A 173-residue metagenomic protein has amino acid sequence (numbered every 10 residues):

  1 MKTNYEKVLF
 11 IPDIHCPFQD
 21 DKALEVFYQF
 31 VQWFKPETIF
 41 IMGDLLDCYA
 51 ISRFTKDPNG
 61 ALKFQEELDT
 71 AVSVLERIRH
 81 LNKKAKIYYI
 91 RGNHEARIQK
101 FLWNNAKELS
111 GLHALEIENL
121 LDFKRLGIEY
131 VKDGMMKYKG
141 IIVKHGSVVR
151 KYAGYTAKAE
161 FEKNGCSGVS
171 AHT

Functional and structural regions predicted by a protein language model:
M1-L9, M135-I142: Beta-strand-turn-beta hairpins that frame and shape the catalytic cleft of phosphate-ester-processing enzymes
K2, F27, K86, V131 (+1 more regions): Short, flexible coil/linker segments at or flanking structured domains
E6-K7, I11-K124: Core catalytic region of metal-dependent phosphoesterases/phosphodiesterases, especially metallo-beta-lactamase-like
K100-T173: Acidic, His/Gly-enriched loop-helix segments that form or flank divalent-metal centers in metallo-dependent hydrolases
